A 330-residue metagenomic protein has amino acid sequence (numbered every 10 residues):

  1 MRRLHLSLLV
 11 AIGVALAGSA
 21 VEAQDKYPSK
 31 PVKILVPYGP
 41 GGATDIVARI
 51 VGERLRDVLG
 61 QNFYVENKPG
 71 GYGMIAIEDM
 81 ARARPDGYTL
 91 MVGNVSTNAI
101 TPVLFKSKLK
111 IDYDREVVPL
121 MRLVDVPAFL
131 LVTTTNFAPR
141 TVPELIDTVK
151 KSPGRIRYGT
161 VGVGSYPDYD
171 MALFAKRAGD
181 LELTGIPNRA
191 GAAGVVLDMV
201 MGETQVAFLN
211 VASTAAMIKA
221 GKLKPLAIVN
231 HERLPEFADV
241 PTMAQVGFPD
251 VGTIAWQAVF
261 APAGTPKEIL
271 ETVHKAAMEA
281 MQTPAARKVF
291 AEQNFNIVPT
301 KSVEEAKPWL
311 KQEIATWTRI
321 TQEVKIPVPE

Functional and structural regions predicted by a protein language model:
M1-L4: Positively charged n-region of N-terminal signal peptides that target proteins for export
S7-A17: Bacterial N-terminal signal peptides
A23-E116, R155, G179-V206, T300 (+1 more regions): N-terminal (or domain-start) structured segment
S29-P31, Q245, K267-E330: An extracytoplasmic/periplasmic, membrane-proximal ligand-sensing/linker region
G41, V95-S96, T134-P139, V161-S165 (+4 more regions): Short coil/turn segments
D79-Y88, V103-G194, M243-Q245, W256-V289: Hinge/capping helix and adjacent helix->loop/strand transition within the periplasmic-binding protein
S96-K108, A172-A178, M201, Q205-V240: A ligand-binding cleft/hinge motif common to bilobed small-molecule-binding domains
